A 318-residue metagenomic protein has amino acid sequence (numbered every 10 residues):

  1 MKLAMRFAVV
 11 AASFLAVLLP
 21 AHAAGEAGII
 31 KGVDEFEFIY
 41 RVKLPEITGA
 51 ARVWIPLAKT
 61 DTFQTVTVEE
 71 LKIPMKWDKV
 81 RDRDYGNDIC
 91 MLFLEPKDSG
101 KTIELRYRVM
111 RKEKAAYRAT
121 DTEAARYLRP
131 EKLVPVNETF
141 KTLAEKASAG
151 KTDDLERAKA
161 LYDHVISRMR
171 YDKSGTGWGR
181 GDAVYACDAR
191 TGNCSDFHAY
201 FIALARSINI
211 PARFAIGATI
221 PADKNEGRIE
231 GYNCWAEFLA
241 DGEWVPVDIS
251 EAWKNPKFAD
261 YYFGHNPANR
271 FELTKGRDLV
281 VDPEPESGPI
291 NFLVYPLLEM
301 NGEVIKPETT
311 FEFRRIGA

Functional and structural regions predicted by a protein language model:
M1-R6: Positively charged n-region of N-terminal signal peptides that target proteins for export
A8-L18: Bacterial N-terminal signal peptides
A23-E113: Intrinsically disordered, low-complexity N-terminal segments that are enriched in acidic
L57-K59, Y107-R111, D121, I216-A218 (+1 more regions): A mature extracytoplasmic/lumenal domain signature
R83, T102-D188: Acidic low-complexity segments
R157-L161, R190-A205: Active-site nucleophilic cysteine motif
A199-E286: Hydrophobic/aromatic-rich core segments of domains that either
Y261-A318: Low-complexity, Gly/Ser/Thr/Pro-rich intrinsically disordered linker/tail segments
